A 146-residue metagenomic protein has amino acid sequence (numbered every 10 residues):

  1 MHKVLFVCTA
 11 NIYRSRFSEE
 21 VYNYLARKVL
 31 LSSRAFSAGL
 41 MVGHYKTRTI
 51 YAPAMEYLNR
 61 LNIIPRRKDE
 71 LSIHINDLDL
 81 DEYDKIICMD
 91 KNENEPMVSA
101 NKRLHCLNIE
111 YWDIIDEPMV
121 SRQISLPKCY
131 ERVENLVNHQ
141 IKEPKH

Functional and structural regions predicted by a protein language model:
M1-D77, K145-H146: Conserved active-site segments centered on acidic
A10-I12, K91-N94: Short glycine-rich anion-binding loops that position phosphate/pyrophosphate groups of nucleotides and phosphorylated
Y22-L25, P53, D90, V98 (+2 more regions): Hydrophobic alpha-helical segments
L40, K91, I114: Active-site loop/turn elements of alpha/beta-hydrolase fold enzymes, especially the short glycine-/histidine-rich
L80-D81: A short, aliphatic-rich alpha-helical micro-motif
D84: Receiver (REC) domain switch/active-site residues of two-component response regulators
N94-H146: Phosphate-binding/catalytic loops
